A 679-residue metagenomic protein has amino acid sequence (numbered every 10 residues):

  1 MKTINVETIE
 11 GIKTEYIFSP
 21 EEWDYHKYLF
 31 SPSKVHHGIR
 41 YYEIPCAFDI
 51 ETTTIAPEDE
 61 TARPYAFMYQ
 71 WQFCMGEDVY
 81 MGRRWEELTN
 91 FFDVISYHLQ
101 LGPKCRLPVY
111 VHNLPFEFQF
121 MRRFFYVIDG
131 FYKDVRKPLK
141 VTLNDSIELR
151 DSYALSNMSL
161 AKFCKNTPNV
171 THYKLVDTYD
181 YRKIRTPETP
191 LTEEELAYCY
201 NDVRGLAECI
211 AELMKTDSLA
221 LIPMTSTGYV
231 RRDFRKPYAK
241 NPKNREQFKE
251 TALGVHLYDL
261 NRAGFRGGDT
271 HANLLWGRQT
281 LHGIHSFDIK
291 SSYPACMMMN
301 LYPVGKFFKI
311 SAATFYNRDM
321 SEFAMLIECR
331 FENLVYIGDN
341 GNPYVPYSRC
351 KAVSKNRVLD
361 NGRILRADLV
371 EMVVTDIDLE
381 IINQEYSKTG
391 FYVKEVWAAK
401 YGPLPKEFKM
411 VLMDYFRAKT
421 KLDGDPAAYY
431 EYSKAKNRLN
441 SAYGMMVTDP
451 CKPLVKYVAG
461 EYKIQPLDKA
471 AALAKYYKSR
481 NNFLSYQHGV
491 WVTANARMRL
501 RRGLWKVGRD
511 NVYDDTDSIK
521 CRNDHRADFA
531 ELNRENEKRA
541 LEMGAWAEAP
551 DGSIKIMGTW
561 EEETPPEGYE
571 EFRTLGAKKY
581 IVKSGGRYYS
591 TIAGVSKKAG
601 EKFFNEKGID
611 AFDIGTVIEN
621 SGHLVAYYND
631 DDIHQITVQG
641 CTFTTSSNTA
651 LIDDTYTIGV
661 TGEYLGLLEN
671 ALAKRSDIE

Functional and structural regions predicted by a protein language model:
M1-C46, I50: N-terminal accessory regions of nucleic-acid-interacting proteins
Y41, A56, E60-V111, F118-E679: Conserved acidic
D49-P57: Ser/Thr-glycine-rich phosphate-binding loops at phosphate-binding pockets of nucleotides, nucleotide cofactors
